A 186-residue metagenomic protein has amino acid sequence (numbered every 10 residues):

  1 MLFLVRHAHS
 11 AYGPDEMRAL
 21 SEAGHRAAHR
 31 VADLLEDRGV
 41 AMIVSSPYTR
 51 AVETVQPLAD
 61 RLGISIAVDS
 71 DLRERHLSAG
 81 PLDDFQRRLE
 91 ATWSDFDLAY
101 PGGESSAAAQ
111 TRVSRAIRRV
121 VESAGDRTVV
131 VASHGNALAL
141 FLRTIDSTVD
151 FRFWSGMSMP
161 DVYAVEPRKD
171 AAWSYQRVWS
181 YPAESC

Functional and structural regions predicted by a protein language model:
M1-V68, G102-A107: Active-site-proximal alpha-helix that buttresses catalytic centers in soluble enzyme cores
L2, R127-G135: Generic beta-sheet signal
S10, A137-L138: Short active-site segment of divalent metal-dependent hydrolases/proteases that encodes the spacing between
G13-P14, L140-T144: Residues that scaffold the ATP/ADP-binding catalytic core of kinase and kinase-like folds
M17-A19, D60-R115, C186: Phosphate-handling substructures
H29-E36, Q110, S114-E122: Generic structural signal for well-ordered alpha-helical scaffold segments
L34-D37, D60, I64-V68, R75-D84 (+2 more regions): Acidic, low-complexity terminal tails and accessory targeting/binding regions of phosphate-metabolizing enzymes
P47-Y48, D71, A132-N136: Short, well-ordered beta-to-alpha junction loops that form the rim of enzyme active sites and present histidine/acidic
